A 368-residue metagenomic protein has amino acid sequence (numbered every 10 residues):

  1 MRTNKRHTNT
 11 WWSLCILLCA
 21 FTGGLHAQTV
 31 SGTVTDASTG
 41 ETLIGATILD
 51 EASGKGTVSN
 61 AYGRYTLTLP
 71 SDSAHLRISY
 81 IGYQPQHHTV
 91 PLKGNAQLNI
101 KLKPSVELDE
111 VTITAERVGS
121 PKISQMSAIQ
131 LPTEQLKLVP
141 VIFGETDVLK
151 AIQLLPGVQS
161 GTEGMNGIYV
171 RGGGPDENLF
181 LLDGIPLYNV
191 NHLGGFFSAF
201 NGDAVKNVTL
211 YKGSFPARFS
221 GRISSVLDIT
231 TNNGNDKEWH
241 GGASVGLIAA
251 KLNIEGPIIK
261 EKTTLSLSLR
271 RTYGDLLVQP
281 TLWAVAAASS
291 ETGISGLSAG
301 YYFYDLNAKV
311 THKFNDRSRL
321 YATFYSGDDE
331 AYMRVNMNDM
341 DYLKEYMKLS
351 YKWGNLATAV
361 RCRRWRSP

Functional and structural regions predicted by a protein language model:
T35-E41, A46-E51, R77-Q84, K93-E145 (+2 more regions): Short, acidic, small-residue-rich periplasmic hinge/interaction motif at the N-terminus of Gram-negative outer-membrane
S53-R64: Short, acidic Ser/Thr/Gly-rich low-complexity loop/linker segments typical of extracellular and cell-surface proteins
Y65-T68, L138-P140, I185-K212, S298-G300: Short acidic/polar hinge/loop motifs at secondary-structure boundaries that mediate gating or recognition
I100, L154-L155, A199-E238, K251: A beta-strand signature from Gram-negative outer-membrane beta-barrel systems, especially the internal plug domain
P140-N189, K206: Extracytoplasmic beta-strand/coil segments of soluble accessory domains associated with Gram-negative outer-membrane
H192, E238-H240, E291-G296, D341-L349 (+1 more regions): Extracellular loop and loop/strand-boundary signature of outer-membrane beta-barrel proteins
G246-R271, S290-E330, K352-P368: Transmembrane beta-barrel wall of Gram-negative outer-membrane proteins
V278-A284, T323, G327, Y332-D341: Outer-membrane beta-barrel translocator domains and adjoining extracellular loop/strand segments of Gram-negative
